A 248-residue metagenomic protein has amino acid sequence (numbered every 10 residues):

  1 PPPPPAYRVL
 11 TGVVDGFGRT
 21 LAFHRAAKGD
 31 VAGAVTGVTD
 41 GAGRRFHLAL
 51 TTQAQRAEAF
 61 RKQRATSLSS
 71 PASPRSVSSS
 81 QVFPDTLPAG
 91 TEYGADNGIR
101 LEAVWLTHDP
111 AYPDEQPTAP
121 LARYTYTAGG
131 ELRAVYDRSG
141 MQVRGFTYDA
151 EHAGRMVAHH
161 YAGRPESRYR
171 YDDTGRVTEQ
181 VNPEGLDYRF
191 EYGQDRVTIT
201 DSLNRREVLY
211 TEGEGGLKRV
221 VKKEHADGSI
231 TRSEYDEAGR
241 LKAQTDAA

Functional and structural regions predicted by a protein language model:
P1-A248: Extended charged/polar low-complexity repeat regions
